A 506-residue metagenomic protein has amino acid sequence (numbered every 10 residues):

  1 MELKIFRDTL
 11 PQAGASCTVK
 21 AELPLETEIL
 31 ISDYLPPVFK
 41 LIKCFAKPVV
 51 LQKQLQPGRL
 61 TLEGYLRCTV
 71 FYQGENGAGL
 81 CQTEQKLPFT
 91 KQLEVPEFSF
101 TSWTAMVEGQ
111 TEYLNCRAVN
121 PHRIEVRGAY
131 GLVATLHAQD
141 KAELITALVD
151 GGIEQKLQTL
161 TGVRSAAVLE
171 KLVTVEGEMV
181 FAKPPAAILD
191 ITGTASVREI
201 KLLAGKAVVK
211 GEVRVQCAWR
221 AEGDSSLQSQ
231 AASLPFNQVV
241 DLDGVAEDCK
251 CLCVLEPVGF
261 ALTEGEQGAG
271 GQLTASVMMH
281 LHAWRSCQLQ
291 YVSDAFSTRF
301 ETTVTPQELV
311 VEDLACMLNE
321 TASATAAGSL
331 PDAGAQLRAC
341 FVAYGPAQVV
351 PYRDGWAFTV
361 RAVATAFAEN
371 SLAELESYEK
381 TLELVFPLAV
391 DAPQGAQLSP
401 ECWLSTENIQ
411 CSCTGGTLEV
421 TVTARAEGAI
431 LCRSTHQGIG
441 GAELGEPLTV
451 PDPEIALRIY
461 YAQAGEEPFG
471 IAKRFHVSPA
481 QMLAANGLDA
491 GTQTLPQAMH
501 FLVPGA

Functional and structural regions predicted by a protein language model:
M1-P447, P451-E454: Membrane-lipid interaction segments
Q52, E199, L457-R458, P468 (+1 more regions): Residues at structural and domain junctions
I439-Y461, Q497-A506: Surface-exposed, interaction-prone regions with an acidic/low-complexity signature
R458, K473, A490-G491: Short, conserved secondary-structure segments in the cores of folded domains
A462, E467-A484: Short alpha-helical segments in extracytoplasmic peptidoglycan/chitin-binding modules and envelope-associated proteins
V477-A506: Extracellular LysM carbohydrate-binding repeats and other cell-envelope/extracellular binding modules
